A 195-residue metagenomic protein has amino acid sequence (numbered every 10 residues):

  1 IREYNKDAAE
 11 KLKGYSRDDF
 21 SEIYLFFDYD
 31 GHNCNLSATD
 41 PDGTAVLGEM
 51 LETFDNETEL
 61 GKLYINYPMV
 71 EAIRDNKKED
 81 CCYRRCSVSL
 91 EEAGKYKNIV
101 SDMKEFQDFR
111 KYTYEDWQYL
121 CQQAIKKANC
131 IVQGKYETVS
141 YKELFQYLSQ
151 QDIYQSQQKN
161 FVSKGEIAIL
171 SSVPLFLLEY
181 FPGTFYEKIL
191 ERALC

Functional and structural regions predicted by a protein language model:
I1-K6: Domain-level signal for Mg2+-assisted phosphodiester chemistry and nucleotide/NA-binding surfaces in nucleic-acid
D7-C195: C-terminal accessory helical subdomains adjacent to catalytic cores in phosphodiester- and nucleotide-handling enzymes
